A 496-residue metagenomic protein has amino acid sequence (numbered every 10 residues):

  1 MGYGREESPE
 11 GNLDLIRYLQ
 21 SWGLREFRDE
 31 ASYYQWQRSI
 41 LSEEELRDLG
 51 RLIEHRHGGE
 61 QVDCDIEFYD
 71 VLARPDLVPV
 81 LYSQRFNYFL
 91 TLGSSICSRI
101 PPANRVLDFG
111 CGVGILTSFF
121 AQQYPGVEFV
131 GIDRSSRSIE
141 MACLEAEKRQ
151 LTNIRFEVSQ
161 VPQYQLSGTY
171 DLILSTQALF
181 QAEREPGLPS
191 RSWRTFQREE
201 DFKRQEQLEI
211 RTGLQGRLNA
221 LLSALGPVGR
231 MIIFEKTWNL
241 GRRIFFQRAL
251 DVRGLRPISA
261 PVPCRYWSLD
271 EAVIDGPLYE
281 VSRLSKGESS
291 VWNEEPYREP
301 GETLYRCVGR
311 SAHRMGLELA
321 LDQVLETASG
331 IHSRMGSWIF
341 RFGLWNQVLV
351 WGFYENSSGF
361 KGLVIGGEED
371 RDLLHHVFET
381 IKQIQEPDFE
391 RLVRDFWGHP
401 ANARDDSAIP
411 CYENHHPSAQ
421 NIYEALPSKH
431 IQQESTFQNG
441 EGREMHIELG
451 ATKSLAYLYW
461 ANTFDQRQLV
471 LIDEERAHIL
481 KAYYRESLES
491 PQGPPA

Functional and structural regions predicted by a protein language model:
E67-L90: Class I SAM-dependent methyltransferase Rossmann-like catalytic core, especially the SAM/SAH-binding loop
R85-P102: Conserved alpha-helix/loop element of class I SAM-dependent methyltransferases that forms part of the SAM/SAH-binding
V113-P125: Conserved SAM-binding loop of SAM-dependent methyltransferases across substrates and taxa, primarily the Class I
S135: Conserved SAM/SAH-binding beta-strand->alpha-helix loop
A142-C143: Conserved SAM-binding loop
Q150-V161: Conserved SAM-binding strand-loop segment of SAM-dependent methyltransferases
A178-A220: Mobile active-site "lid"/loop adjacent to the S-adenosyl-L-methionine
F202-E206, V228-E235: Conserved beta-strand signature within the Rossmann-like core of class I S-adenosyl-L-methionine
